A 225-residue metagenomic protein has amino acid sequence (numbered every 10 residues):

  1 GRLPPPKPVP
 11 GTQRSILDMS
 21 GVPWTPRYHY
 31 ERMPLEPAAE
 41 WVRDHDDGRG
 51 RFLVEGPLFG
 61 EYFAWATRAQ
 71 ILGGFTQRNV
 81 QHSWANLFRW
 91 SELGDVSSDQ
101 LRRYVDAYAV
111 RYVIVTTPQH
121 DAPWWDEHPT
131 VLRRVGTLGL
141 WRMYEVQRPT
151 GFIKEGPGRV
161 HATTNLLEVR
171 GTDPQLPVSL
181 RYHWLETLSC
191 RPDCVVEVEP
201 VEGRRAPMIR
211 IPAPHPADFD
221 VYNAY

Functional and structural regions predicted by a protein language model:
R2-V196, V201-A206, P212-Y225: Extracytoplasmic
